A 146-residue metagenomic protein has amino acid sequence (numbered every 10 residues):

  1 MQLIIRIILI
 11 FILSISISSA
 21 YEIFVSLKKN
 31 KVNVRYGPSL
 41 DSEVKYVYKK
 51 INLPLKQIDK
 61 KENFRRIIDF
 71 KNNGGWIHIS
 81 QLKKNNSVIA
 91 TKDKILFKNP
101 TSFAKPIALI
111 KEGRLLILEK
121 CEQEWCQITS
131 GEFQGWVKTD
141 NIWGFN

Functional and structural regions predicted by a protein language model:
Q2-I10: Sec-dependent signal peptide recognition, specifically the positively charged N-region followed immediately by
I10-A20: Hydrophobic h-region of N-terminal signal peptides that target proteins for export in Gram-negative bacteria
S18-Y36, Y46-I51, I58-N99, F103-E132 (+1 more regions): SH3-family beta-barrel domains
P38-S42: Second-shell loop/turn segments in exported
